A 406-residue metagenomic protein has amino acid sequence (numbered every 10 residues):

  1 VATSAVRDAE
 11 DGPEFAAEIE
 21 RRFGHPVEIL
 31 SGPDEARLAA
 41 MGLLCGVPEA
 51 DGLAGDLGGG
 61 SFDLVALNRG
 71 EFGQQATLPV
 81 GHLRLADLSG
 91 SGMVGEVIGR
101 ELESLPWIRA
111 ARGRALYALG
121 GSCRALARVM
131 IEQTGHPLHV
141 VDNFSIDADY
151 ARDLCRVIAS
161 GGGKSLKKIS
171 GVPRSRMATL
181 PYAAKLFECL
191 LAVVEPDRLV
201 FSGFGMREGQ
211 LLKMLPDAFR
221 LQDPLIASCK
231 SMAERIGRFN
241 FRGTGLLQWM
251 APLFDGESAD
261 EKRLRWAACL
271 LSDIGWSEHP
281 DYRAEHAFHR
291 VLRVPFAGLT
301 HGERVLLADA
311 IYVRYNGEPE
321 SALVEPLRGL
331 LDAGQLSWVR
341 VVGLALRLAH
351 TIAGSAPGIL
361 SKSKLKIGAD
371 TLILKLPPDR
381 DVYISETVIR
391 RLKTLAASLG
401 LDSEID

Functional and structural regions predicted by a protein language model:
V6-A17, R21-C45, E49-D51, A66-N68 (+5 more regions): Helical "lid/coupling" subdomains associated with nucleotide-phosphate turnover
L53-G55: Short aromatic-hydrophobic micro-motifs that form the base-stacking/packing surface for donor nucleotide recognition
G58-S61: Active-site-adjacent helix-turn-beta-strand microarchitecture at beta-sheet edges that either contains or buttresses
L399-D406: A short amphipathic beta-strand at an alpha->beta junction
